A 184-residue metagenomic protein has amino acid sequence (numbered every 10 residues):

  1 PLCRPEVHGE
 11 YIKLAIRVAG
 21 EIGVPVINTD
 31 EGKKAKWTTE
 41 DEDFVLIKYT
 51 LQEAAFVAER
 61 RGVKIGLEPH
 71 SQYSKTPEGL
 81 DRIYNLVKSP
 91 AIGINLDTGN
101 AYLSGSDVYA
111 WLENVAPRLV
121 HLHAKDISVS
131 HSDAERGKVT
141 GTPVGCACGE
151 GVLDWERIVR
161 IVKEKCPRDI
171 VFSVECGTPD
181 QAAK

Functional and structural regions predicted by a protein language model:
P1-I94, E156: Active-site acidic/histidine proton-transfer and metal-coordination neighborhood in alpha/beta enzyme cores
V24, L119, P167-D169: A structural motif
G32, I127, G177: Flexible loop residues that form catalytic and substrate-binding hotspots at small-molecule/glycan-binding clefts
W37, S132, A182: Glycine/Thr-rich phosphate-binding loops of Rossmann-like dinucleotide-binding domains
Y49-V152: Acidic/histidine-rich catalytic cores of soluble enzymes
A147, E156-I158, K163-K165, I170-V174: H/E-rich (His + Asp/Glu) clusters that bind or coordinate divalent metals
S173-A183: A short, acidic, flexible beta-alpha connecting loop/helix-capping segment that sits on the rim of active
